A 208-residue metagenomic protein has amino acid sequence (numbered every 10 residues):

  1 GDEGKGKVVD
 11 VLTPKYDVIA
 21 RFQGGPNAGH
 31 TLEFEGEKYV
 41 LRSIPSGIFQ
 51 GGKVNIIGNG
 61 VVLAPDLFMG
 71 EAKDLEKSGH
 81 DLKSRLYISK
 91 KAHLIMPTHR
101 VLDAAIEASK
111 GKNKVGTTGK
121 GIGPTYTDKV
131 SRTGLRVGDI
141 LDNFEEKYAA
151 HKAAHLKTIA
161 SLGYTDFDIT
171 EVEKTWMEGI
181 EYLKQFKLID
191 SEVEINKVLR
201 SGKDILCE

Functional and structural regions predicted by a protein language model:
D2-E208: Non-transmembrane, aqueous-exposed alpha-helical and coiled segments at domain scale
